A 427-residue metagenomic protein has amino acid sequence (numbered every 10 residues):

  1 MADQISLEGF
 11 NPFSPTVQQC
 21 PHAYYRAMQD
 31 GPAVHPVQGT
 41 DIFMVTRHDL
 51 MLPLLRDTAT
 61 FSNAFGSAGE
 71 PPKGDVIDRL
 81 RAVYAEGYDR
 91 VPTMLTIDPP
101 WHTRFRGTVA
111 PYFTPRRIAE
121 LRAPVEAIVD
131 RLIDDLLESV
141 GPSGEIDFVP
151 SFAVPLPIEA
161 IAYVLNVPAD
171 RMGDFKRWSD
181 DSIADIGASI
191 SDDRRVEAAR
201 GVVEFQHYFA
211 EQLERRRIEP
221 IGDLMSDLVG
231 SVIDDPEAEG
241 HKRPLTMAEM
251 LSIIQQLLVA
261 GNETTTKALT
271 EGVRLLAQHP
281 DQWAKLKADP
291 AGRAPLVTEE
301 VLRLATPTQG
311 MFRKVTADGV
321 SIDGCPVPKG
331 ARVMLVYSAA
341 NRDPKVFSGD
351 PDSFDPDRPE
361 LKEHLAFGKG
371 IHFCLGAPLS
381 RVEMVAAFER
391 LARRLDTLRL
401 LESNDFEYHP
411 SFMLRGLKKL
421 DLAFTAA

Functional and structural regions predicted by a protein language model:
M1-A427: Cytochrome P450
